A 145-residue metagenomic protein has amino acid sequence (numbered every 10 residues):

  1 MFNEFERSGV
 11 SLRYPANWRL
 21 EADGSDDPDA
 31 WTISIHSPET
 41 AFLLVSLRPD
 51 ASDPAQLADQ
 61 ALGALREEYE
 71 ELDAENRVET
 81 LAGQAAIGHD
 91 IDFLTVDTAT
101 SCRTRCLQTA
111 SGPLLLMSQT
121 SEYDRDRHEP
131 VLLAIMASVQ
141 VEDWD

Functional and structural regions predicted by a protein language model:
F2-Q60: Secretory pathway targeting signatures of secreted, lumenal, and periplasmic proteins
N3-E4, N17-G24, R66-T80, E142: Short secondary-structure junctions
L12, T100-C102, L114: Short beta-strand segments
W18, L115-D145: Surface-exposed amphipathic alpha-helical segments
E21, L94-V96, T109, S121-Y123 (+1 more regions): Short coil/turn motifs at secondary-structure junctions
A41, A86, S111-L115: Glycine-rich, often proline-containing surface loops adjacent to acidic residues and nearby aromatics that form
S52-A55, D97, R125-D126: Loop/helix-junction capping segments adjacent to catalytic residues or to phosphate/diphosphate-binding pockets
A61-A110, L133: Signature of long, low-cysteine stretches enriched in small and polar/charged residues
